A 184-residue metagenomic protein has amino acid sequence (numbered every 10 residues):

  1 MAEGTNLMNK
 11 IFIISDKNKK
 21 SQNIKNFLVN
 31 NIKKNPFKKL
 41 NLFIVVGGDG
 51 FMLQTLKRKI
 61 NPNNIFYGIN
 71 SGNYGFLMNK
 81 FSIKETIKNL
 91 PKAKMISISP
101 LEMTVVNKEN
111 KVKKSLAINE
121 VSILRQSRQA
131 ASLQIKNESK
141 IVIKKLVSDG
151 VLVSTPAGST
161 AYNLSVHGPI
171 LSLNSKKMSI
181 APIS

Functional and structural regions predicted by a protein language model:
A2-L42, V46, F51-P62, F81-S97 (+1 more regions): ATP/NTP phosphate-donor binding region
I44, N70, V121: A residue-level signal for conserved active-site and pocket-lining positions in enzyme catalytic cores
V45-G47, G68, S154: Short beta-strand segments
G48-F51, G72-Y74, A157-T160: Short glycine-rich anion-binding loops that position phosphate/pyrophosphate groups of nucleotides and phosphorylated
N64-F66: Proline-centered loop/turn at the N-terminus of a beta-strand
Y74-G150: Catalytic core of DAGKc-family lipid kinases
L152-S184: Gly/Ser/Thr-rich active-site loops/lids in small-molecule metabolic enzymes that frequently grip phosphoryl groups
